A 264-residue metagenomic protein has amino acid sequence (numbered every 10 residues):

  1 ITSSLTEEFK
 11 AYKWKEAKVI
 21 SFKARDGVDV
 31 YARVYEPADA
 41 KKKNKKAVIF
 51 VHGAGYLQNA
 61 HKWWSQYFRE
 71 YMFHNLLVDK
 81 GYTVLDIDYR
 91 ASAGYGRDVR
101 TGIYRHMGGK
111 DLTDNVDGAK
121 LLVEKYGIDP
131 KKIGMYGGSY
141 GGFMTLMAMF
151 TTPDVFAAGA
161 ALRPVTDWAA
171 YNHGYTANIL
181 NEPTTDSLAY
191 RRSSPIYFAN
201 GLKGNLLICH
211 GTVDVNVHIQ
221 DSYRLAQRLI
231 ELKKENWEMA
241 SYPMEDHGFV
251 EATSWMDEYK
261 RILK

Functional and structural regions predicted by a protein language model:
I1-K264: Serine-hydrolase catalytic core recognition
